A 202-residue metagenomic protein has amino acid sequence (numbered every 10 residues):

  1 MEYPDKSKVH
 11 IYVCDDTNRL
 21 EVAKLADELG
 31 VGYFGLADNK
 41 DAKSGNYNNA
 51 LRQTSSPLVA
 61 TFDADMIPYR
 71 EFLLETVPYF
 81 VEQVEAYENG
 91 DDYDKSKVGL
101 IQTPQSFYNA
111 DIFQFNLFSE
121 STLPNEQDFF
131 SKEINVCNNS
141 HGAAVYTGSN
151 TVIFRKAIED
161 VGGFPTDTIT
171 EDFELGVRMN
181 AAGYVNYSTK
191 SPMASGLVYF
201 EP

Functional and structural regions predicted by a protein language model:
M1-K8, Q83: Short, acidic, metal-binding catalytic loop of nucleotide-sugar glycosyltransferases
Y3, C14-V22, N39: A conserved acidic beta->alpha catalytic loop
V9, V31-G32, V98: Short, conserved active-site loop motifs that form the nucleotide-linked donor/cofactor pocket
D16, F62-A64: Active-site acidic Asp-centered loop
D27-G30, A182: Short, structured coil segments at secondary-structure junctions
A37-S56, R70-I169, E174, N180-A181 (+2 more regions): Long helical/loop segments within the catalytic core of UDP-sugar-dependent glycosyltransferases, especially the large
V59: Short aromatic/hydrophobic "clamp" motif used to bind/position activated sugar donors
